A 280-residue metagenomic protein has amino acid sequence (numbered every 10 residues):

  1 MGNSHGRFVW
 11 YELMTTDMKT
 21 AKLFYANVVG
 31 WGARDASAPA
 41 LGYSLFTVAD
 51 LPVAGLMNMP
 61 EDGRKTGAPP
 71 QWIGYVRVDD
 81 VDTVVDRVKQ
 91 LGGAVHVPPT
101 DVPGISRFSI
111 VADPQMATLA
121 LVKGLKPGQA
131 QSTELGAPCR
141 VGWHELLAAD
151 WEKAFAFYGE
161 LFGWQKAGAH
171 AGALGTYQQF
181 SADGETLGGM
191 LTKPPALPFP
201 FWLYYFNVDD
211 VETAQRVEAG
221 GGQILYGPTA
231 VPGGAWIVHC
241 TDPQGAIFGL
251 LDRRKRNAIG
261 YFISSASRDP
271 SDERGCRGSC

Functional and structural regions predicted by a protein language model:
M1-K19, Q71-V76, V122-F155, F201-Y204 (+3 more regions): N-terminal beta-strand motif that seeds the catalytic metal site of vicinal oxygen chelate
G2-P52, Q90, P98-S106, L146-T186 (+3 more regions): Core segments of cupin and vicinal oxygen chelate
D17-K19, T47-P52, G74-Q115, D150-E152 (+2 more regions): Vicinal oxygen chelate
A26, A68-Q71, K89-Q90, I110-V111 (+7 more regions): Surface-exposed beta-strand edges and their flanking turn/coil or helix-capping segments
V29-G67, D113-K126, Q165-F201, D242-P243 (+1 more regions): Conserved short beta-strand elements that form part of the metal-binding/catalytic scaffold of enzyme active sites
G67, V84, V141: Short, solvent-exposed interaction modules
W151, K166-P194, F199, Y205-V208 (+6 more regions): Intrinsically disordered, low-complexity, positively biased terminal segments
